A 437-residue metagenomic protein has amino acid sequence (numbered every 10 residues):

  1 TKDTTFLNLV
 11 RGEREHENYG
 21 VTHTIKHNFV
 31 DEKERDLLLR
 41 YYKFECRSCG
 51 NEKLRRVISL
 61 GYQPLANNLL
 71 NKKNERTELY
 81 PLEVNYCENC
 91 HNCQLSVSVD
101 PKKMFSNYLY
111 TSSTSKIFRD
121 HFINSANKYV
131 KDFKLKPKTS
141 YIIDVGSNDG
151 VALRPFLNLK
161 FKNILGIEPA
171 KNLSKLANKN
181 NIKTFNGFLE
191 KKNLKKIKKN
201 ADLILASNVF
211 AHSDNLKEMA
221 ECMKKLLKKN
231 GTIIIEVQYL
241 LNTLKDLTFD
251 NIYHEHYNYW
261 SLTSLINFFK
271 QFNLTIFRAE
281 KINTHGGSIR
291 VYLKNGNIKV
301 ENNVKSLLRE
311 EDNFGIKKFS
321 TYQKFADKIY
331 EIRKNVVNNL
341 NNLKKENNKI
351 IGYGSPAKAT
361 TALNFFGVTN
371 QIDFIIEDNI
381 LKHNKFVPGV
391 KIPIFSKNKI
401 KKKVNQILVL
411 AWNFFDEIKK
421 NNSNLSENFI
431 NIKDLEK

Functional and structural regions predicted by a protein language model:
L38-I117, E280: N-terminal juxtadomain amphipathic helix that follows a signal peptide/anchor or precedes a small N-terminal auxiliary
N68, I235-N258, L262-S264, F269: Short, glycine-/aromatic-enriched active-site segment of Class I SAM-dependent methyltransferases
E78-N172, L176, F185-G187, T248 (+3 more regions): Extended interfacial segments that mediate partner engagement and assembly in macromolecular machines
N181-N193: Conserved SAM-binding strand-loop segment of SAM-dependent methyltransferases
K198, D202, F210-N215, V390-K437: Phosphate-bearing ligand-interacting subdomains that bind or position ATP/ADP/UDP/GDP/NAD(P) or nucleotide-linked
L205: A conserved beta-strand element that flanks and buttresses the S-adenosyl-L-methionine
K217-T232: A short glycine-rich, Lys/Arg-flanked "PGG" loop and its adjoining helix->strand segment in the class I
H285-K328, I332: Flexible, glycine-/basic-rich loop-and-beta segments that form/coincide with the SAM-dependent methyltransferase
